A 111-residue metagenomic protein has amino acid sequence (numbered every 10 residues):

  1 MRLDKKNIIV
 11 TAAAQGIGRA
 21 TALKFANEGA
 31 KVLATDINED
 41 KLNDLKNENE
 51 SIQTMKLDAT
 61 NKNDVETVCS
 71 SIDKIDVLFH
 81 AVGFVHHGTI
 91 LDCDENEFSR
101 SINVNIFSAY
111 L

Functional and structural regions predicted by a protein language model:
M1-I9: Flexible N-terminal pre-Rossmann segment of NAD(P)-dependent oxidoreductases
A14-Q15: Conserved glycine-rich cofactor-binding loop
G18-R19: N-terminal Rossmann-fold NAD(P) dinucleotide-binding loop
E28-L42: Conserved glycine-rich Rossmann-like NAD(P)H-binding loop of the short-chain dehydrogenase/reductase
M55-T67, E95: The beta1-alpha1 cofactor-binding region of Rossmann-like NAD(H)/NADP(H)-dependent oxidoreductases
V82-H86: Conserved NAD(P)H cofactor-binding loop of Rossmann-fold oxidoreductase domains
T89-I90, D94-S99: Substrate-binding pocket helix/loop in short-chain dehydrogenase/reductase
